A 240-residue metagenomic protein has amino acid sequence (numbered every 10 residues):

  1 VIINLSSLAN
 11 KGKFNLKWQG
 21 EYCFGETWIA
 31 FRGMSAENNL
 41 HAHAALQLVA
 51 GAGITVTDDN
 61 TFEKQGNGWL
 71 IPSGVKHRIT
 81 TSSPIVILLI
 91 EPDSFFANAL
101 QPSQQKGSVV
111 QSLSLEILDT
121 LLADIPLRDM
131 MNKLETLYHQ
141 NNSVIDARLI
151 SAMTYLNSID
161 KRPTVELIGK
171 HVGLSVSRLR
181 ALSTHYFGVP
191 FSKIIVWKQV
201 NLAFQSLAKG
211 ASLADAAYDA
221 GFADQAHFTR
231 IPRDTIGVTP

Functional and structural regions predicted by a protein language model:
V1-N15, A208, R230-P240: …primarily DNA-binding HTH/wHTH and HhH modules…
G12-Q104: N-terminal regulatory/effector-sensing and dimerization cores that precede helix-turn-helix DNA-binding domains
A30-G33, K133-N141, R180-G188: Short, Lys/Arg-enriched N-terminal segment that forms or immediately precedes the first helix of a structured domain
F96-I159: Amphipathic alpha-helical segments enriched in hydrophobic/aromatic residues interleaved with Lys/Arg
E135-T164, H171-V172, K193-A211: A short, Lys/Arg-enriched amphipathic alpha-helix from helix-turn-helix/homeodomain DNA-binding modules
E166, H185-A223, T229: Terminal helix-turn-helix DNA-binding modules in bacterial transcription factors
S177, A226: Key DNA-contact positions within bacterial/archaeal DNA-binding proteins
